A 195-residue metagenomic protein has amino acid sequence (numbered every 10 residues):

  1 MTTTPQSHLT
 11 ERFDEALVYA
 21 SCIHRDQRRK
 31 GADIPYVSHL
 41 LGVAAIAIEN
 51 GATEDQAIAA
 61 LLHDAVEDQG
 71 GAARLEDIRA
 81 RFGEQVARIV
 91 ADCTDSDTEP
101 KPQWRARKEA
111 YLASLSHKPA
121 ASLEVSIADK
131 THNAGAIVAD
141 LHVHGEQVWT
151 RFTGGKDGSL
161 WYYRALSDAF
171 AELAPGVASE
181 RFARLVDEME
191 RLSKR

Functional and structural regions predicted by a protein language model:
M1-R195: Active-site helical microenvironments for divalent-metal-assisted chemistry
